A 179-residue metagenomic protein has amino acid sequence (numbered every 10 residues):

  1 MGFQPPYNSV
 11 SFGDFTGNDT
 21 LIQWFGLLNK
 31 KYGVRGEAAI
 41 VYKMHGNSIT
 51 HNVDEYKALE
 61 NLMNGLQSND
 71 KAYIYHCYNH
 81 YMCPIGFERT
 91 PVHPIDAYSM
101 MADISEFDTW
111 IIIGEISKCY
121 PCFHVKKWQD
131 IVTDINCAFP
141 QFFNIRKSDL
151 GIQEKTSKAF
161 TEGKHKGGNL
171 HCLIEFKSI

Functional and structural regions predicted by a protein language model:
G2-D103: Conserved active-site-adjacent core of cysteine acyl-enzyme catalytic domains
A97-I179: Noncatalytic regulatory segments and standalone regulatory/sensor domains
